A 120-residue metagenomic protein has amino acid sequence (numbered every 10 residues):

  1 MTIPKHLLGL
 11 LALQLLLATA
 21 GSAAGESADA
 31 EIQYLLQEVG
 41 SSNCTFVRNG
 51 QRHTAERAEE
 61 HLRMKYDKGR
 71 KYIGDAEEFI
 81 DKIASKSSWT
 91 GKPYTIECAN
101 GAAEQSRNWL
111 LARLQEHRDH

Functional and structural regions predicted by a protein language model:
M1-G9: Bacterial N-terminal signal peptides that target proteins for export
T2-I3, G21-G25: Compositionally biased, disordered extreme N-termini, encompassing classical targeting presequences
G9-A18: Bacterial N-terminal signal peptides
Q14, A23, R118-H120: Long hydrophobic alpha-helices with heptad-repeat/coiled-coil character
L17-A20, A58: Ubiquitous "structural anchor" signal
A24-K68: N-terminal secretory signal peptides
N49-H120: Compact alpha-helical subdomains of small soluble proteins
